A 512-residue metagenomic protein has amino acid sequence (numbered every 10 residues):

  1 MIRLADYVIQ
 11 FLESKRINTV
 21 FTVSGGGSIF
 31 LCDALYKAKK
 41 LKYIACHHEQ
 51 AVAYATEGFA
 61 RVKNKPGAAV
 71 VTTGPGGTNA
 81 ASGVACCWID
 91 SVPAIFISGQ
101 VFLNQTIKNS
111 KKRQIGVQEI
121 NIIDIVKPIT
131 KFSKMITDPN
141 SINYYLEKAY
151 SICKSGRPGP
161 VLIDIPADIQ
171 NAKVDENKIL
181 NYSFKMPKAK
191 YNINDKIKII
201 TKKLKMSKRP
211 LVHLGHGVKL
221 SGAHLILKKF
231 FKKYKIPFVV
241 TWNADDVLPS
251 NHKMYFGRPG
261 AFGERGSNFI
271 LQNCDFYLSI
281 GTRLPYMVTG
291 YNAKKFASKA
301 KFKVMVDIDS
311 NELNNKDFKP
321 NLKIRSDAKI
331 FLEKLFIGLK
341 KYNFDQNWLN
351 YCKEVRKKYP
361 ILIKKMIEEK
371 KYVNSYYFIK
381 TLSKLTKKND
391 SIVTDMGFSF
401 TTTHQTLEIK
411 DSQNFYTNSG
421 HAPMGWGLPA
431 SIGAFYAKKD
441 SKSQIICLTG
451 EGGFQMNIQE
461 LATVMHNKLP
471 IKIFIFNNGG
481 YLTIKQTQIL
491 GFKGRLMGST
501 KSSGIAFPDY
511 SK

Functional and structural regions predicted by a protein language model:
M1-L339, L385, P470-I473, G491-G494: N-terminal alpha/beta PP-like core and its mobile active-site loop of ThDP/TPP-dependent enzymes
R3-N18, V23-G26, L31-A38, E354-D440: Active-site diphosphate/adenylate-binding microenvironment
I97, Q105-V117, K316, K323-R325 (+3 more regions): Thiamine diphosphate
L162-D164, G215, N347-Y351, D395-M396: Short coil/turn segments at secondary-structure boundaries
A167, S310, F398, F454 (+1 more regions): Short, glycine/acidic-enriched loop or turn micro-motifs at the edges of active sites
L180-K196, D345-V373: Long, charged amphipathic helices and adjacent flexible linkers at domain junctions
G215-L220, E368, G450-G452: Conserved short loop/turn motifs at secondary-structure junctions
M305, V393, L448-T449: Generic enzyme active-site microenvironment
